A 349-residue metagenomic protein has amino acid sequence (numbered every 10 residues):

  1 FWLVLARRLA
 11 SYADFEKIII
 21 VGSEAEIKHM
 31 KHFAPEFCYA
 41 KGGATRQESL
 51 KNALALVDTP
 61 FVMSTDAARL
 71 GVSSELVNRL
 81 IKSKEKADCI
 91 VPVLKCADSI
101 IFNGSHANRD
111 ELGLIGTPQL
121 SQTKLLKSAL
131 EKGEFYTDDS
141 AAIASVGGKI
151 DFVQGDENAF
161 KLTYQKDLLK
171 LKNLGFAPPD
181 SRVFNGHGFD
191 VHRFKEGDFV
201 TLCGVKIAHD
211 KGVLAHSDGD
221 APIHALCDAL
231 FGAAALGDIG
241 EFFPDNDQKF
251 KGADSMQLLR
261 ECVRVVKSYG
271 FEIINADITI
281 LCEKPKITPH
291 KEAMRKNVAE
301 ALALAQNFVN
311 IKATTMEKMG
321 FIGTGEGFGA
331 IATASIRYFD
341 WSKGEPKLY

Functional and structural regions predicted by a protein language model:
W2-D58: Conserved N-terminal catalytic core of the sugar/cofactor nucleotidyltransferase
P60-V62: Short aromatic/hydrophobic "clamp" motif used to bind/position activated sugar donors
G71-V153: Conserved core of the sugar-phosphate nucleotidyltransferase
K149-G155, F160-T163: Conserved active-site beta-strand element of glycosyltransferases/polysaccharide synthases
A229-E272: Glycine- and Gly-Pro-enriched alpha-helical subdomains that act as flexible, kink-prone "lid/hinge" or packing modules
D277-K286, H290-I322: Short, conserved loop-to-beta-strand elements that form functional interface hotspots
T324-G344: C-terminal edge-of-domain segments
